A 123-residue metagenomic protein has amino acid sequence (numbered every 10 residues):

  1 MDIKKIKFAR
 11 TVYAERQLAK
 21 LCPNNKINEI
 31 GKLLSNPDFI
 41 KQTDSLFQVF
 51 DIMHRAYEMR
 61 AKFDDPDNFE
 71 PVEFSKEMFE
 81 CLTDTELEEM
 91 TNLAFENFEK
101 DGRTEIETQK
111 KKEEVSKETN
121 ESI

Functional and structural regions predicted by a protein language model:
M1, V49, K111: A contiguous, well-structured "functional interface" segment within a domain
M1-L46, I123: Short N-terminal mixed-charge amphipathic segments
N24-D38, K62-I123: Charged interaction scaffolds used for protein-protein
P37, M53-R60: Alpha-helix C-capping/helix-to-loop hinge sites
D44-A56, N92-E96: Short, hydrophobic/amphipathic alpha-helical patches that form generic packing surfaces within helical domains
